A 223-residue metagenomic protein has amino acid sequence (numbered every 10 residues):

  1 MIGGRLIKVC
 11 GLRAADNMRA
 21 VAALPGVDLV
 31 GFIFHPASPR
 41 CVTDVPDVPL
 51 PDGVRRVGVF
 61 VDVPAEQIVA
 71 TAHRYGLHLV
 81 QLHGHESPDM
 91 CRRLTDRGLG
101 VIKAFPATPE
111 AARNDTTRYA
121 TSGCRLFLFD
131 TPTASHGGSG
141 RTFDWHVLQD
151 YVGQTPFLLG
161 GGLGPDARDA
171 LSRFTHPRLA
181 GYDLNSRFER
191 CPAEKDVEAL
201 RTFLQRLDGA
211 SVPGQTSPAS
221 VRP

Functional and structural regions predicted by a protein language model:
M1-P223: Conserved N-terminal beta1-alpha1 strand-loop-helix module at the mouth
